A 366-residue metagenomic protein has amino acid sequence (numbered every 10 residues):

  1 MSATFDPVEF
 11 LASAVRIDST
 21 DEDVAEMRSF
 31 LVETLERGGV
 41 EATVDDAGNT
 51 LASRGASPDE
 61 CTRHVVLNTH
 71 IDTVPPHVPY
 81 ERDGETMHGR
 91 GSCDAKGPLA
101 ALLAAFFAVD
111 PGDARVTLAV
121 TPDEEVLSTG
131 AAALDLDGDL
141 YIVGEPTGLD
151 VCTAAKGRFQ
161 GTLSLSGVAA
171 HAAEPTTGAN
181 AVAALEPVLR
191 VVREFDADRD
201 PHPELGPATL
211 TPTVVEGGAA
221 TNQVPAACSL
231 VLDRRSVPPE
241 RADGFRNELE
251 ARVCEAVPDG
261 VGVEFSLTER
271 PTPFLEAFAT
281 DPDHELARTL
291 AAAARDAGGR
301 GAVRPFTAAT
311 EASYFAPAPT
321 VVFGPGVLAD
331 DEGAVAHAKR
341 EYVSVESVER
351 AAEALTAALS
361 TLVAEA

Functional and structural regions predicted by a protein language model:
M1-S92, T310, V327, E332 (+2 more regions): Acidic/His- and Gly-rich active-site-bordering loop/insert found across diverse amide/peptide-bond hydrolases
A25-V32, L99, R246-E250, A287: Short, surface-exposed alpha-helical segments at coil->helix boundaries
T43, T162, G167-A366: Metal-dependent amide/peptide-bond hydrolase catalytic core, centered on the "pita-bread" metallohydrolase fold
C61-V120, A338-S347: Active-site metal-coordination/substrate-binding segment of hydrolases, especially metallo-dependent peptidases
V65-L67, Y141-I142, V168: Residue-level marker for buried hydrophobic side chains located in beta-strands that build the well-ordered beta-sheet
H70-V74, P146-G148, K156-G157, E216 (+1 more regions): Short glycine-enriched loops at secondary-structure junctions
A100-Q160: Acidic/histidine-rich catalytic neighborhood of metal-dependent amide-processing enzymes
